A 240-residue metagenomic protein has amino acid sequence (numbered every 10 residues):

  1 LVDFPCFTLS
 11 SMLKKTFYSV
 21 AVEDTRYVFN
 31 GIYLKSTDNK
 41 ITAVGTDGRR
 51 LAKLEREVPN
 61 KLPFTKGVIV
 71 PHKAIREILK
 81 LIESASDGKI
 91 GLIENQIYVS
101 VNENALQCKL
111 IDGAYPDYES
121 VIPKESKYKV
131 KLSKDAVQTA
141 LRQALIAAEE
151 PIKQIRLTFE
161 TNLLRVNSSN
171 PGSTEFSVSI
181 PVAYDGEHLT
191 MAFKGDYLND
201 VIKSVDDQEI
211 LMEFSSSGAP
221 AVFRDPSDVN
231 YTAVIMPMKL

Functional and structural regions predicted by a protein language model:
L1-L240: Structural preference for solvent-exposed beta-strand-turn elements and adjacent flexible terminal/loop segments within
